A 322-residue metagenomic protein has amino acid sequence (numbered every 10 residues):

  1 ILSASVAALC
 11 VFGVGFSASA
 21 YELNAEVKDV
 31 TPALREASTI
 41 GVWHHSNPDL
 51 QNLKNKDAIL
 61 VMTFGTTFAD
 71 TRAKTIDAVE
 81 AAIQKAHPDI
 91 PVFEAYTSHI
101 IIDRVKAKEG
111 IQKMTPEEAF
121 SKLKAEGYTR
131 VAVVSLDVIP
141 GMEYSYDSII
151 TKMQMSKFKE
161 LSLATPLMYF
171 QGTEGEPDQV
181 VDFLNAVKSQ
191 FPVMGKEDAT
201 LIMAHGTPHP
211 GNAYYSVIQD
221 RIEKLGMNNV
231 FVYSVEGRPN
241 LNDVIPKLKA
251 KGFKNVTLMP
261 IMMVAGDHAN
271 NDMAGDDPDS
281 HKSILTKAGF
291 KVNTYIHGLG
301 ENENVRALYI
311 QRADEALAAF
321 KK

Functional and structural regions predicted by a protein language model:
I1-S19: Sec-dependent N-terminal signal peptides of Gram-positive bacterial secreted proteins and lipoproteins
Y21-T257, M263-K322: Extended amphipathic ligand-handling, pore-lining, and cofactor/metal-binding catalytic surfaces
